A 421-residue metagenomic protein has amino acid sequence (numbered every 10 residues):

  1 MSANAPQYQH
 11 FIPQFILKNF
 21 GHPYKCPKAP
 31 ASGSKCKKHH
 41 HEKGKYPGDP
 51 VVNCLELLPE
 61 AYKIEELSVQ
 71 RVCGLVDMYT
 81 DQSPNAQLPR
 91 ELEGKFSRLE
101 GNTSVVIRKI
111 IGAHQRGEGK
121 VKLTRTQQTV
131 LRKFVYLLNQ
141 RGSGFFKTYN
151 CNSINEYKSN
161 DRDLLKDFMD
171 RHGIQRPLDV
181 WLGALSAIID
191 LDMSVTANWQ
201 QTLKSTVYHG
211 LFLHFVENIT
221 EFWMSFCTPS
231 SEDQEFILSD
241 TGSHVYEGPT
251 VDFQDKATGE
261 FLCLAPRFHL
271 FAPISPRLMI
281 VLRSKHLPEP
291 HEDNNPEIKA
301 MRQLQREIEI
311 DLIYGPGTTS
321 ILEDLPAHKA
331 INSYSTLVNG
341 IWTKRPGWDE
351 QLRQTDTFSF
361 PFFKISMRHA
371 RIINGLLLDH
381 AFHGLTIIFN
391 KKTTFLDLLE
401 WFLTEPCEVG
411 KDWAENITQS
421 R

Functional and structural regions predicted by a protein language model:
S2-R421: Alpha-helical structural context detector biased toward long hydrophobic helices
